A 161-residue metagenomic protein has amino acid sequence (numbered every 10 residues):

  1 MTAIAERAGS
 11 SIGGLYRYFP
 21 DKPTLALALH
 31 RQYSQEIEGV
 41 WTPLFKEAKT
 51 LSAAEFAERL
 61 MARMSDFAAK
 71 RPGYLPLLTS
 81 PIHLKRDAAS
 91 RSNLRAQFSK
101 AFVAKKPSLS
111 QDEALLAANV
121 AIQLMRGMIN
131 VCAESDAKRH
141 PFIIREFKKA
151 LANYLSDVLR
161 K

Functional and structural regions predicted by a protein language model:
M1-T24: Helix-turn-helix
Y18-T42, A62: An amphipathic alpha-helix adjacent to DNA-recognition modules
P20-T24, A28, S65, A69 (+2 more regions): Residues in soluble alpha-helical coiled-coils and helical-bundle/repeat scaffolds
A28, T42-A69: Hydrophobic alpha-helical connector segments
E36-V40, L44, F67, R71 (+6 more regions): A short secondary-structure junction motif
L51-R59, A69-Q97: Short secondary-structure transition hinges
A54, E58, A62-S65, R95-S99 (+7 more regions): An amphipathic alpha-helix signature
L75-S80, A88, K105-L151, K161: Hydrophobic/aromatic-rich alpha-helical bundle segments in the mid-to-C-terminal region
